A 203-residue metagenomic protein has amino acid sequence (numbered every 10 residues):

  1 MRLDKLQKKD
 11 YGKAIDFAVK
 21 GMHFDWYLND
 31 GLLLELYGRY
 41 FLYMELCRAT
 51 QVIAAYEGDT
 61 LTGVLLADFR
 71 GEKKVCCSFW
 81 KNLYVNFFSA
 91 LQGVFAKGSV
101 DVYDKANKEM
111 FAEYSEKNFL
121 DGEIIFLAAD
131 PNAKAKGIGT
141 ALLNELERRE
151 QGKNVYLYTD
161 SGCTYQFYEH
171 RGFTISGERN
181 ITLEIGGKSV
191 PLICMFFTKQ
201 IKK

Functional and structural regions predicted by a protein language model:
M1-D16, F69: A short beta-loop-alpha structural element at the N-terminal edge of CoA-dependent acyl/N-acetyltransferase catalytic
G31-V52, E57: Active-site rim helix/loop that mediates acceptor-substrate recognition in acyltransferases
A54, T60-F69, K108-F111, E123-A128: Conserved beta-strand in the GNAT
G71-E123, L183-S189: Conserved acyl-donor/pantetheine-binding loop and adjacent beta-alpha core of acyl/acetyltransferases and related
L120-G122, R149-S161: Conserved GNAT acetyl-CoA-binding A-motif
A129, A135-R148: Conserved acetyl-CoA-binding loop-helix of GNAT-fold acetyltransferases
T140, S161-I185: Conserved active-site alpha-helix within GNAT-family acetyltransferase domains
Y158-G162, I181-K203: C-terminal "cap" of GNAT-fold acetyltransferases
